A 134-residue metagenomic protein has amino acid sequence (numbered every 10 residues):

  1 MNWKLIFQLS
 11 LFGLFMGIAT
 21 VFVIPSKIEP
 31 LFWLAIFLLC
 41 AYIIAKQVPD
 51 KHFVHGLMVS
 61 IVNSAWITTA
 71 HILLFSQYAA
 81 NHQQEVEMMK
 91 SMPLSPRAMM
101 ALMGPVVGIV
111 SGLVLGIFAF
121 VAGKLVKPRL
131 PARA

Functional and structural regions predicted by a protein language model:
M1-A134: Juxtamembrane/disordered regions of integral membrane proteins
